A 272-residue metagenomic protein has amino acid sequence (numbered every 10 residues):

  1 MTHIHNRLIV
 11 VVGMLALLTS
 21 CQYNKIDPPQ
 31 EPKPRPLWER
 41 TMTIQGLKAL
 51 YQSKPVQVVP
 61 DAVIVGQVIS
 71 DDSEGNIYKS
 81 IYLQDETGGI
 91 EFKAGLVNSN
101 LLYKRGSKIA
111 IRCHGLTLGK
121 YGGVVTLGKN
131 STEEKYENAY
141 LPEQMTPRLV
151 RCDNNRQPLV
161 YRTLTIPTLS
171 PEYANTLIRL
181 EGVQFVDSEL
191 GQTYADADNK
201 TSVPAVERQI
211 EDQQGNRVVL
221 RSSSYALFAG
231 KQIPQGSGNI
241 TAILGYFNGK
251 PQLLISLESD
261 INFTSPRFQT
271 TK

Functional and structural regions predicted by a protein language model:
M1-V10: Bacterial N-terminal signal peptides that target proteins for export
L17-S20: C-terminal motif of bacterial Sec signal peptides marking the signal peptidase cleavage site
Q22-K272: OB-fold nucleic-acid-binding modules
